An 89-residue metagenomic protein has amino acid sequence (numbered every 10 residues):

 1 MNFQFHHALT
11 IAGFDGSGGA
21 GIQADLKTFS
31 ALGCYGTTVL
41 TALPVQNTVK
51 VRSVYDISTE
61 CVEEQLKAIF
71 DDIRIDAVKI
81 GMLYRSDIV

Functional and structural regions predicted by a protein language model:
M1-A77: Small-residue (G/A/S/T)-rich helix-start motifs and N-terminal tracts that mark the onset
I75-V89: Membrane helix-loop-helix hairpins that form the core translocation module of multi-pass transporters
